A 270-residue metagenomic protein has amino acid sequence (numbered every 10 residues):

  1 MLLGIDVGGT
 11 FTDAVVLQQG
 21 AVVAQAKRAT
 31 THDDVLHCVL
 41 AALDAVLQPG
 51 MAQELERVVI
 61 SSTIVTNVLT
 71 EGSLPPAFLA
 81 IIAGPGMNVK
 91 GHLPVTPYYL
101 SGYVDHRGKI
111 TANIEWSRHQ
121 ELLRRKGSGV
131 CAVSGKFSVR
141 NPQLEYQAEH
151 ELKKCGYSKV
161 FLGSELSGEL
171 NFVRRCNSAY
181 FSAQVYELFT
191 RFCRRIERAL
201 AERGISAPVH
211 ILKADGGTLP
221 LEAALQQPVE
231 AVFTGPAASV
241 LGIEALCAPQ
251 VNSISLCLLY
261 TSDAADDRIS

Functional and structural regions predicted by a protein language model:
M1-P76, I114-S134, R140-G163, F181 (+3 more regions): N-terminal glycine/serine-rich phosphate-binding loop of ATP-dependent small-molecule kinases, especially carbohydrate
V16-Q18, I81-A83, L258: Residue-level signal for short segments within beta-strands and strand-turn junctions of well-structured beta-sheet
L36-V39, N88-G91, I110, N171-F172 (+1 more regions): Short, charged, surface-exposed secondary-structure boundary motifs
G72-I110, G163-S167: Active-site phosphate-binding/coordination module
F161-S182: N-terminal, positively charged, Ser/Thr/Ala/Gly-biased leader segments that form transit/presequence-like amphipathic
T234-L241: Conserved helicase/translocase P-loop NTPase motor core
A245-S255: Catalytic phosphate/nucleotide-handling subdomain of diverse soluble enzymes
Y260-S270: Single conserved hydrophobic/aromatic residue that forms the stacking wall/gate of nucleotide- or nucleobase-binding
